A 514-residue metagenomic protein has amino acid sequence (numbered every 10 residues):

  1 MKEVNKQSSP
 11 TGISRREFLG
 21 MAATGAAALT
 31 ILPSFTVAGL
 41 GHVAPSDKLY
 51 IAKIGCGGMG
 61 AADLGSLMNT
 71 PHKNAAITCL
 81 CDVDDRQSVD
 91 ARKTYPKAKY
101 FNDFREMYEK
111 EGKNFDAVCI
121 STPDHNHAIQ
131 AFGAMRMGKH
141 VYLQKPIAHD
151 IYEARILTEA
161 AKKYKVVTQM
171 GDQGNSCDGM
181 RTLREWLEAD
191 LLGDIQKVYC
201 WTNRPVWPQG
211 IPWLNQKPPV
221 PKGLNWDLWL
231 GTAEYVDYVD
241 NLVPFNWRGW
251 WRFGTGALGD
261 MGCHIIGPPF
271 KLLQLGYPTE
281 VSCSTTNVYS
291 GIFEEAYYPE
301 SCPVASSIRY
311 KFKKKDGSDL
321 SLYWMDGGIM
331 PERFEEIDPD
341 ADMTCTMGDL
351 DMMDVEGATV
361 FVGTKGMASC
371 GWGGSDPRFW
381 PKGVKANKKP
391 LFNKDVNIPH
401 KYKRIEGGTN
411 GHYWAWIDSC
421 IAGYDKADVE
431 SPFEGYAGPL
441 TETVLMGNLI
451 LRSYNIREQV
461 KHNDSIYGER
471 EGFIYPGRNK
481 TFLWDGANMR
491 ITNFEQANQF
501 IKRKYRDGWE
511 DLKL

Functional and structural regions predicted by a protein language model:
V4-A26: N-terminal secretory signal peptides and thylakoid transit peptides that target proteins across membranes
A22-Y95, G174-C177, P269: N-terminal Rossmann-like dinucleotide-binding module
K99-D103: Short acidic-hydrophobic, aromatic-tinged amphipathic segments that line or gate anion-handling sites
E106-K113: Short amphipathic alpha-helix with an adjacent loop that forms part of the alpha/beta core around
V118-C119: N-terminal Rossmann-like NAD(P) cofactor-binding module of classical short-chain dehydrogenase/reductase
P123, A128-S176, D190, N479: Beta-strand-loop-alpha-helix segment that lines the small-molecule cofactor/substrate pocket of alpha/beta enzymes
D178-N225, W229: Rossmann-like NAD(P)H-binding beta-loop-alpha module
K222-Y424, D428-E430, P439-Q459, E469-A487 (+3 more regions): Glycine-rich, aromatic-lined ligand/substrate-binding cores of catalytic and carbohydrate-binding domains
